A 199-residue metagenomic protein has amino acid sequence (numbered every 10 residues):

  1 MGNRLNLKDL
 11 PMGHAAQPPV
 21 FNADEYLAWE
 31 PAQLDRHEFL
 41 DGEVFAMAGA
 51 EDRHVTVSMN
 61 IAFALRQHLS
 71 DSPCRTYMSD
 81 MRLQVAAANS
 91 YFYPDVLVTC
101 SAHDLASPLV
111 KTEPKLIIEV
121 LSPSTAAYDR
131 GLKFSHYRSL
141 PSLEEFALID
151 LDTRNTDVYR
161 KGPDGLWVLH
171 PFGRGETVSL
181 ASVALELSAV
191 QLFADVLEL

Functional and structural regions predicted by a protein language model:
M1-L199: Gly/Pro/Ser/Thr-rich low-complexity, intrinsically disordered segments predominantly at protein N-termini
